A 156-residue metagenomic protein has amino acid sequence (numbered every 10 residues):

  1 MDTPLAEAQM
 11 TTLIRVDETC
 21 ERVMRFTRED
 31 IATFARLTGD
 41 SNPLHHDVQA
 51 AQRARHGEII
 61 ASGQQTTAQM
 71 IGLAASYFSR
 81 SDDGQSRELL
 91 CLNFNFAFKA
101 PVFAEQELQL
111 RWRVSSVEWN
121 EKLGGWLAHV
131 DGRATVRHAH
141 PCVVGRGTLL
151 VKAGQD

Functional and structural regions predicted by a protein language model:
M1-T19, F98-D156: HotDog/MaoC-like acyl-thioester-processing domains
D2-A61, A153: Catalytic strand-loop segment that frames the active site of acyl-thioester-processing enzymes
E18-R22, D30, D40, E88-F94 (+2 more regions): A generic structural signal for short beta-strands and their flanking turns/coil linkers
E21, R80-L92, W119-G124, R137: Short, charged helix-to-loop "capping" segments that act as catalytic/coupling loops
A35, D40, L44-D47, Q52 (+6 more regions): Alpha-helix boundary/interfacial micro-motifs
E58, A68-R113: Hydrophobic beta-strand-centered segment that forms part of the acyl-chain substrate-binding groove
S62-T66: A solvent-exposed, acidic/Ser-Thr-rich amphipathic alpha-helical stretch
